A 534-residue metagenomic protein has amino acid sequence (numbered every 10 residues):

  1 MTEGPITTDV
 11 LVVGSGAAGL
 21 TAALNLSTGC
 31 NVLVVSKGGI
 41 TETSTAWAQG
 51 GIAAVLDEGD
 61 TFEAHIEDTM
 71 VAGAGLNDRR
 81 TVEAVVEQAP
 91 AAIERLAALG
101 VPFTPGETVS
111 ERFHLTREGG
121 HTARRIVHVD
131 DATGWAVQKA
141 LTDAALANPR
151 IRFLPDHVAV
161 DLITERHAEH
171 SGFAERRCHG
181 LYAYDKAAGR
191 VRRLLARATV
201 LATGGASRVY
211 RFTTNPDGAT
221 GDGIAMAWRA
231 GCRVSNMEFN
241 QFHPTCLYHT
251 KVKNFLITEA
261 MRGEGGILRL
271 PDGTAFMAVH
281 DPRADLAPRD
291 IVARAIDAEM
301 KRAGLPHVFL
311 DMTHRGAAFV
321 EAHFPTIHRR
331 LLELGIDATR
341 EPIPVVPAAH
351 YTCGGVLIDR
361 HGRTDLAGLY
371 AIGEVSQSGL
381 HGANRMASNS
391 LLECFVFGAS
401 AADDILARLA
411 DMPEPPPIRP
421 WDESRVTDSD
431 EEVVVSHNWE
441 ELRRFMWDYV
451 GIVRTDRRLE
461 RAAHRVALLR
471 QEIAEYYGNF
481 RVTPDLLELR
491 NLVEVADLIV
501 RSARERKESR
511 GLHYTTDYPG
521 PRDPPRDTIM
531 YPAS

Functional and structural regions predicted by a protein language model:
M1-T8, A17, N25, N31 (+10 more regions): Glycine- and aromatic-enriched mobile tails/lids
N31-S36, N236: Short beta-strand "acidic-cap" motif of Rossmann-like dinucleotide-binding folds
G38-M70, A74, Q241-P244, V252-F255: Conserved N-terminal glycine-rich FAD pyrophosphate-binding loop of Rossmann-like flavoproteins
I40, M226, C232-I343, D404-P413: An anion/pyrophosphate-binding glycine-rich loop and adjacent beta-alpha core in soluble alpha-beta enzymes
N77-P90, R125-D143, L154, T213-G221 (+3 more regions): Short beta-strand to alpha-helix junction loop
A97-R190, L195, A202, R211 (+1 more regions): Conserved redox-cofactor binding core of oxidoreductases
D161-A188, I336-L380, M386: FAD-site-proximal beta/loop scaffold in flavoenzymes
A198-F255, R302, N389-S400: Glycine-rich loop(s) and the adjacent beta-strand/alpha-helix scaffold that form part
